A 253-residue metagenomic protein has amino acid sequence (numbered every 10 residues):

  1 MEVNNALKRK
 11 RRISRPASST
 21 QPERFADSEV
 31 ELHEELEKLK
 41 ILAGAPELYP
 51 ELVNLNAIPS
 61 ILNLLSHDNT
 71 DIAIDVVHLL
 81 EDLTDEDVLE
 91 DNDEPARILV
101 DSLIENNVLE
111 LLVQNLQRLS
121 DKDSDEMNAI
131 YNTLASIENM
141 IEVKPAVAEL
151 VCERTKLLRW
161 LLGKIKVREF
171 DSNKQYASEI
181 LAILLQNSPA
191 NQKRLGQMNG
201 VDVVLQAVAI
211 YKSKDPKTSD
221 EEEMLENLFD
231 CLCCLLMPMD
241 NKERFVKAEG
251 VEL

Functional and structural regions predicted by a protein language model:
E2-E34, A43-I72, V108, V113-K122: Internal amphipathic alpha-helical repeat/solenoid segments
T20, R24, P46, R97-I98 (+4 more regions): Residue-level detector of alpha-helix boundaries and kinks
R24-K38, N69-N92, E105-N106, E110-E142 (+5 more regions): Alpha-helical solenoid repeats of the armadillo/HEAT superfamily in eukaryotic scaffolding/adaptor proteins
G44-L48, N56-S60, P95, I104-L111 (+6 more regions): Structural recognition of alpha-solenoid helical scaffolds
E51, S60-L64, A148-L150, K166 (+1 more regions): N-terminal start-of-domain structural block
D101: A charged helix-plus-loop insertion that forms the helical arch/lid used to bind and gate nucleic-acid substrates
